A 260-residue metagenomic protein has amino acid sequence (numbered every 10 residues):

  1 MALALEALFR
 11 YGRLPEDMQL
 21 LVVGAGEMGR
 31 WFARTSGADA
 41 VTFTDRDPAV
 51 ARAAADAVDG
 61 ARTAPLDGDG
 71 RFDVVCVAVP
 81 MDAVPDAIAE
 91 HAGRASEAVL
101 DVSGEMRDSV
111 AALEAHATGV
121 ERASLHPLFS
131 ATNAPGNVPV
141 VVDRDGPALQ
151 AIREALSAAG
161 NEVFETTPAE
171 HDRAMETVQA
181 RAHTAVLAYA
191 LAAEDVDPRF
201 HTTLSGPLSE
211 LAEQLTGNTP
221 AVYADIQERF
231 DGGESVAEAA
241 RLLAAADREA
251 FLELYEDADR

Functional and structural regions predicted by a protein language model:
A2-A61: NAD(P)+-binding Rossmann beta1-loop-alpha1 motif at the extreme N-terminus of oxidoreductases
Q19, D73-V74, A98: Structural motif
R62-L66, E165-T167: Short acidic-hydrophobic, aromatic-tinged amphipathic segments that line or gate anion-handling sites
L66-A89: Rossmann-like NAD(P)-binding element
R94-E97, T118-V120: A short helix->loop->beta-strand "cap" motif at the edges of active sites that frequently abuts
E105-N161: Rossmann-fold dinucleotide-binding core
E162-R260: An accessory alpha-helical subdomain
